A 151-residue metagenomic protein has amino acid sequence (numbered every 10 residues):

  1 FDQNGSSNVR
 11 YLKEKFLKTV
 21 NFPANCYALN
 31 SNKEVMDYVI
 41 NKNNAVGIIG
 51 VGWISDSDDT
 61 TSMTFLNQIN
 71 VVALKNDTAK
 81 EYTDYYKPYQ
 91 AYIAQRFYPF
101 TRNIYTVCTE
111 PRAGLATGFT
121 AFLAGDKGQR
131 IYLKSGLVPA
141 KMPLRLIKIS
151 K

Functional and structural regions predicted by a protein language model:
F1-K151: Exported/periplasmic ABC-transporter solute-binding proteins
